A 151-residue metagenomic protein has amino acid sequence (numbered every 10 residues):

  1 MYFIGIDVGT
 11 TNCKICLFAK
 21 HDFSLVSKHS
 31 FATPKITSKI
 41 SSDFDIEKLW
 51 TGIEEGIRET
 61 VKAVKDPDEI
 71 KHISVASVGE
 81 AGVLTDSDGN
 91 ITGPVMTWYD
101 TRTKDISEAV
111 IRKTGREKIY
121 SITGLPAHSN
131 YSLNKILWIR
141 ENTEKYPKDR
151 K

Functional and structural regions predicted by a protein language model:
M1-G93, S121: N-terminal glycine/serine-rich phosphate-binding loop of ATP-dependent small-molecule kinases, especially carbohydrate
R58-K151: Glycine-rich phosphate-binding/catalytic subdomain of phosphoryl-transfer and nucleotide/sugar-phosphate-processing
